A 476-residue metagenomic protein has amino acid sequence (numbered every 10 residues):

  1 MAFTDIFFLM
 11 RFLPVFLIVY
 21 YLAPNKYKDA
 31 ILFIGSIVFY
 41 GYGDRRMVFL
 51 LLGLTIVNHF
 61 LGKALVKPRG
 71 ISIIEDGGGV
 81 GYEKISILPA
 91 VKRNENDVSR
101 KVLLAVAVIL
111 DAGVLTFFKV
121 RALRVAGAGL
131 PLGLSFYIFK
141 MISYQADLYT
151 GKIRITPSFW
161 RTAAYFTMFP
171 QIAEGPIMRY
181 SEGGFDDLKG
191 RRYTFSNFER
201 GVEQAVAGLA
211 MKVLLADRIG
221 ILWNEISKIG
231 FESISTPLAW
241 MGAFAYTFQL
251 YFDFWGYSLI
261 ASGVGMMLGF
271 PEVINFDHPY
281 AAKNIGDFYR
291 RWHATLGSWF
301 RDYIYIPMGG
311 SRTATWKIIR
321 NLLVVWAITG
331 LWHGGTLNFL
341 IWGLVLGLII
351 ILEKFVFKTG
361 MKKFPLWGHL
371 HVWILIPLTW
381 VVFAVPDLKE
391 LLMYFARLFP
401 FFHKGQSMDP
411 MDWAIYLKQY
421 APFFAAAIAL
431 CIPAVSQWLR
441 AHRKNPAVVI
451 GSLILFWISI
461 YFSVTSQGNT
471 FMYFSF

Functional and structural regions predicted by a protein language model:
M1-A427, C431, Q437-S475: Membrane-embedded transmembrane alpha-helical bundles that form the catalytic cores of multi-pass lipid-modifying
